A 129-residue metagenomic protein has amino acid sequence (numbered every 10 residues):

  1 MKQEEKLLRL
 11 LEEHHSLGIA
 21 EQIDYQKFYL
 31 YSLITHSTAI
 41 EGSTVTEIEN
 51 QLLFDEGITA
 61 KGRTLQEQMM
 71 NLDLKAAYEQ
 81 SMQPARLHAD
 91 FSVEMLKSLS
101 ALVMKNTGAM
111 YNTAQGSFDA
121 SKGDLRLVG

Functional and structural regions predicted by a protein language model:
M1-G129: FIC/Doc superfamily catalytic core
